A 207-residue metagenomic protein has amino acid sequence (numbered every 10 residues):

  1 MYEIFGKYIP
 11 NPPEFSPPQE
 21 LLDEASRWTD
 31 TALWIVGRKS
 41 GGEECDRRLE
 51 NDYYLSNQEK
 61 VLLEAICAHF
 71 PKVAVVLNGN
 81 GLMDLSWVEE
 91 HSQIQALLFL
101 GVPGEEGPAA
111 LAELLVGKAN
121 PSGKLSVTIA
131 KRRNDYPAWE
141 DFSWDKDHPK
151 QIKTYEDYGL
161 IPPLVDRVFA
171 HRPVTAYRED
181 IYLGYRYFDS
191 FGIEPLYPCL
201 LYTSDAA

Functional and structural regions predicted by a protein language model:
M1-A207: C-terminal non-catalytic regions of proteins with extracellular/luminal or membrane-system context
